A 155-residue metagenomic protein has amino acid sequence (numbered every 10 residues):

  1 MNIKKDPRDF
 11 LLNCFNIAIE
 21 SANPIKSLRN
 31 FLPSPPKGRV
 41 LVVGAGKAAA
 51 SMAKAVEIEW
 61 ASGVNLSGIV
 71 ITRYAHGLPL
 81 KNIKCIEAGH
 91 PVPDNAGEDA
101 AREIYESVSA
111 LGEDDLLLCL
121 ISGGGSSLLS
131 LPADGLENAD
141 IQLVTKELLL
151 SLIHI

Functional and structural regions predicted by a protein language model:
M1-V43, S51-M52: An N-terminal, well-structured beta->alpha segment
V43-G44, I69-T72, L118-G123, L149: Short beta-strand segments
A49-A53, S126-S130: Short glycine/serine/threonine-rich phosphate/pyrophosphate-binding segments that cradle anionic phosphate groups
M52-H76: Active-site cofactor/substrate anionic-group-binding motifs, chiefly glycine- and Lys/Arg-rich phosphate-binding loops
A55-V64, N82-K84, P132-L143: A glycine- and small-aliphatic-rich helix-loop capping segment at beta-alpha/alpha-beta transitions that lines
I58, S67, E106-S122, D134: Glycine-rich phosphate-binding loops that contact phosphosugars or nucleotide phosphates
I71-E113: Glycine-rich oxoanion-binding loops at beta->alpha junctions
I153-I155: Conserved small/polar residues in nucleotide/adenosyl-binding loops
